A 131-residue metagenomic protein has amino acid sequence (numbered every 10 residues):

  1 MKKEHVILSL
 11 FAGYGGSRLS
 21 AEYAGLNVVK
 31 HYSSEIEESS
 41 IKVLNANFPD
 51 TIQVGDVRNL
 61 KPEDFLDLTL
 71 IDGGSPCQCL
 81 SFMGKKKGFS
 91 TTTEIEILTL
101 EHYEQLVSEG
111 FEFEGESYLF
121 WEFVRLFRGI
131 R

Functional and structural regions predicted by a protein language model:
M1-R131: Conserved active-site and SAM-binding loop architecture of S-adenosyl-L-methionine-dependent nucleic-acid
